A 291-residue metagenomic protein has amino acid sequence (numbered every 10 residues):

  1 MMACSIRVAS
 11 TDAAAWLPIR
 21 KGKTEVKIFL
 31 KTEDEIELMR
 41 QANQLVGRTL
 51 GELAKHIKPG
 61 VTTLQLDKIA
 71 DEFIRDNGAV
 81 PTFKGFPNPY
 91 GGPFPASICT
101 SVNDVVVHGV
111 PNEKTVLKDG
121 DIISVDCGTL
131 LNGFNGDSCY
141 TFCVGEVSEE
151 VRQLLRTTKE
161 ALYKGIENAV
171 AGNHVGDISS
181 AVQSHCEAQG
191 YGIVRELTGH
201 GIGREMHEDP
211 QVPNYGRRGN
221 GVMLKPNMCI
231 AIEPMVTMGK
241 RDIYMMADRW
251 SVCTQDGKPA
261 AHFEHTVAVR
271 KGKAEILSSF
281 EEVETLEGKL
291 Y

Functional and structural regions predicted by a protein language model:
A3-Y291: Active-site neighborhoods and metal-handling regions in enzymes and metal-associated proteins
